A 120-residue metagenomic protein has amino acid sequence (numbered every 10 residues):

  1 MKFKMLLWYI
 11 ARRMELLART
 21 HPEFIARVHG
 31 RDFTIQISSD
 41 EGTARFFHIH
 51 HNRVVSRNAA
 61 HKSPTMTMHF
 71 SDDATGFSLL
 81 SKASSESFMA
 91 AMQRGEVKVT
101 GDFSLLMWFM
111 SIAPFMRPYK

Functional and structural regions predicted by a protein language model:
M1-K120: Feature captures hydrophobic
